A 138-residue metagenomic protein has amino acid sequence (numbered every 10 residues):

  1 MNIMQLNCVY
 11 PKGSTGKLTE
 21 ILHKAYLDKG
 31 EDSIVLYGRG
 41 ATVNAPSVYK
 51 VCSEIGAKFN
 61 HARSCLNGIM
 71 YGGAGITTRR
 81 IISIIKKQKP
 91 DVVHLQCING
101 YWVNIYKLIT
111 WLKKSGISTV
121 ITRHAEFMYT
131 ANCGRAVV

Functional and structural regions predicted by a protein language model:
M1-Y49, K86-Q88, K113-S118: N-terminal subdomain of nucleotide-sugar transferases
Y10-P11, R39-V43, I98-Y101, A125-M128: Short, solvent-exposed loop/turn segments at secondary-structure junctions
S14, W102-N104, A131: Short N-terminal helix/helix-N-cap motif within the alpha/beta-hydrolase-1
L18, N104-W111: A short acidic, amphipathic alpha-helical/loop segment
D28-V92: A conserved catalytic-core segment of Leloir-type glycosyltransferases
K50-E54, L112, V137-V138: Short, hinge-like loop/turn segments at secondary-structure boundaries
A62-S64, I121-V138: Acceptor-binding helix/loop patch of EC 2.4 sugar-transfer enzymes, predominantly nucleotide-sugar-dependent
I82-V103, I117-H124: Short N-terminal targeting/anchoring amphipathic segment
